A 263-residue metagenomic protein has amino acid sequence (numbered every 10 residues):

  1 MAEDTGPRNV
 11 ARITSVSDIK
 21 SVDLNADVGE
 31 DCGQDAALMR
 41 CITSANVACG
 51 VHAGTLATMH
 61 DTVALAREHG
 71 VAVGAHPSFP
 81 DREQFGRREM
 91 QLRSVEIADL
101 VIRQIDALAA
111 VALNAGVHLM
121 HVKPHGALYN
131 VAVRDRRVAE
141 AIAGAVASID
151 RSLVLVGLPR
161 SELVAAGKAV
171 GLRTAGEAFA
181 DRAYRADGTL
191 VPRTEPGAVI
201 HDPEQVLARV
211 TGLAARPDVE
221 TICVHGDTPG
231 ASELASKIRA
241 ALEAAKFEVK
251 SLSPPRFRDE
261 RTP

Functional and structural regions predicted by a protein language model:
D27, H76, V122, V224: Conserved, mostly hydrophobic/aromatic
A36-I42, T62-G74, L113-N114, A215: Acidic (Asp/Glu)-rich catalytic clusters
S44-H52, Q84-A98, A132-R136, I149 (+2 more regions): Glycine-rich tight-turn/loop motif centered on a GG-T
G54-L65, V133-E140, R160-A166, E233: Active-site-adjacent beta->alpha loops and helix N-cap segments on the catalytic face of soluble alpha/beta enzymes
R82-A115, H121: Glycine/small-residue-rich loop that forms an oxyanion/phosphate-binding "nest" at active or ligand-binding sites
L113-P159: Hydrophobic, well-structured mid-protein blocks that either form specific transmembrane helices
L153, A235-P263: C-terminal domain-boundary segment and adjacent tail
R160-A214: Active-site rim beta-loop-alpha module in soluble metabolic enzymes
